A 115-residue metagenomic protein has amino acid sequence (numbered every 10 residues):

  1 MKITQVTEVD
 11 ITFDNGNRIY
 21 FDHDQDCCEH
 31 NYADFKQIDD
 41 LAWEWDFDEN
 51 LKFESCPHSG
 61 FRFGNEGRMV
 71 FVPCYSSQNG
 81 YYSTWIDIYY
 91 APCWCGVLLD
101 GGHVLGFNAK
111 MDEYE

Functional and structural regions predicted by a protein language model:
M1-E115: Surface-exposed, interaction-prone regions used to assemble/regulate multi-protein complexes
